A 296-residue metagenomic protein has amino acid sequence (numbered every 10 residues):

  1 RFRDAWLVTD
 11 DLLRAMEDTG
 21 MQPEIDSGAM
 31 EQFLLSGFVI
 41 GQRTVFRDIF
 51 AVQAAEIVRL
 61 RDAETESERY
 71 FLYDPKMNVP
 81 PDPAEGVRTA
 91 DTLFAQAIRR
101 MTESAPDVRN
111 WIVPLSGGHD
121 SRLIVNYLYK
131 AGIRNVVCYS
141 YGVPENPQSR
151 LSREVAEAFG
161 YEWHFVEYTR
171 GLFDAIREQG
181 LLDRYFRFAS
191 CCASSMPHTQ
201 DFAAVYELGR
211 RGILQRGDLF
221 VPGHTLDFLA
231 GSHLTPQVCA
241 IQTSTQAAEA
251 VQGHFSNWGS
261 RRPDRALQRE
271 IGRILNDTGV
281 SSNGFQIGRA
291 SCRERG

Functional and structural regions predicted by a protein language model:
R1-L115, H119-D174: Cysteine-centered catalytic environments shared across enzyme families
A29-V39, F202-E207, R289-R295: Short, hydrophobic/amphipathic alpha-helical patches that form generic packing surfaces within helical domains
Y73-P80, Y185-F188, R295: Short glycine/proline-rich turn/loop motifs
H119-D120, P144-P147, M196-A203, G212 (+1 more regions): Short, glycine/acidic-rich beta->alpha junctions
K130-A131, V155, G180-R184, G231-A247: Short secondary-structure boundary/capping segments
S149, R153-S190, L229, L267 (+1 more regions): A conserved beta-strand->alpha-helix junction
E178-P236: Extended catalytic-interface subdomain
F228-L234, Q242-R295: Conserved glycine-rich, hydrophobic/aromatic-active-site segments that form phosphate/pyrophosphate or metal-binding
